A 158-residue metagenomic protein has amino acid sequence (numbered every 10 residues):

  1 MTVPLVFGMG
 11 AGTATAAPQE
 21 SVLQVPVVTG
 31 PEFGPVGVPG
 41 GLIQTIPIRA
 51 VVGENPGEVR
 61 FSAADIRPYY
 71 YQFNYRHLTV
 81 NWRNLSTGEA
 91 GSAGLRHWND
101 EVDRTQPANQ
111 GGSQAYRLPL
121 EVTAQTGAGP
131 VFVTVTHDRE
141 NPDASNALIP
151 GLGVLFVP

Functional and structural regions predicted by a protein language model:
M1-A16: Secretory targeting and sorting signals
A11, T15, V51-G57, I66 (+2 more regions): Secretion-targeting segments and adjacent low-complexity export tracts
A16-Q24: Cleaved targeting-peptide boundary
V25-V27, P31-P39, V51-E54, G112 (+3 more regions): A taxonomically broad motif for mature regions of secreted/extracellular, amphipathic or lipid/surface-interacting
G30-V80, L85: Short, surface-exposed binding/anchoring microloops in extracellular/periplasmic proteins
S62-I66, H77, R96-D100, T134-R139: Generic short beta-strand segments
R83-Q114: Extended, solvent-exposed segments with strong compositional bias
A108-P158: Extracellularly exposed regions in secreted/surface proteins, prominently low-complexity, repeat-rich
